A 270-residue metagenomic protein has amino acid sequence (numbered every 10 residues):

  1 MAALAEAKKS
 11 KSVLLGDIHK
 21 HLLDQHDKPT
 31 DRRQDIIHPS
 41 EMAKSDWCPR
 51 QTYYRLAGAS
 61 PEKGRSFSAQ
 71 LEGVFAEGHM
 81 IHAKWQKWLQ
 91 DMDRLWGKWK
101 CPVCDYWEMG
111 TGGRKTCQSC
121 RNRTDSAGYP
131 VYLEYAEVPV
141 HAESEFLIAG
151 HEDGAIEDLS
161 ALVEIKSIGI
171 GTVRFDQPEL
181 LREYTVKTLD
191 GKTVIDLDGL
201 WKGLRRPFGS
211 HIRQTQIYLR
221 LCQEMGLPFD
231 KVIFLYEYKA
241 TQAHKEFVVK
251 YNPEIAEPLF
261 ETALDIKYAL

Functional and structural regions predicted by a protein language model:
M1-L162, I168-L197, R205, G209: Metal-dependent nuclease catalytic cores that hydrolyze phosphodiester bonds in DNA/RNA, characterized by
A3-S12, F175-D176, L180, Y184-D198 (+2 more regions): Metal-dependent nuclease catalytic regions and adjoining charged, substrate-binding loops involved in nucleic-acid end
A155, A161-I165, P228-Y236: A structural signal for short, well-ordered beta-strand segments and their strand-loop junctions that often border
